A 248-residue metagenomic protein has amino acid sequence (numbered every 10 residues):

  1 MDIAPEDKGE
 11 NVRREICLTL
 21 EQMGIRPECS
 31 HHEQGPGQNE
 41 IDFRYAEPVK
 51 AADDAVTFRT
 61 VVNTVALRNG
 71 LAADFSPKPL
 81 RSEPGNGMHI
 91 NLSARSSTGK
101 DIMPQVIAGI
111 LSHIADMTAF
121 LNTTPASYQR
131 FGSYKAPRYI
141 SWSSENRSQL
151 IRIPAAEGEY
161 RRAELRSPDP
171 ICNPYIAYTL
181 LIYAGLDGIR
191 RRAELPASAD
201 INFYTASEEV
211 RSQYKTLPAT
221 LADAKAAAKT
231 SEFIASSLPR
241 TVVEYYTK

Functional and structural regions predicted by a protein language model:
M1-K248: Glycine-rich, acidic/polar active-site loops that bind/position phosphate-bearing ligands
